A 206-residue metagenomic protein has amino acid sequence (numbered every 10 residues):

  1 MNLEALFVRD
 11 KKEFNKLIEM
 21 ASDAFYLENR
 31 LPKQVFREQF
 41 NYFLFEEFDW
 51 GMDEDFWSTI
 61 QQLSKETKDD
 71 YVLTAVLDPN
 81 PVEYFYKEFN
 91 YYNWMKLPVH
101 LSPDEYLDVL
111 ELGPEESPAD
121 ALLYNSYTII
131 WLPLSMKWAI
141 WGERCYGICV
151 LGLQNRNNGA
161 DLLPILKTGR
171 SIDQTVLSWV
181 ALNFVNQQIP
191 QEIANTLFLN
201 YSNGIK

Functional and structural regions predicted by a protein language model:
M1-K206: Structured alpha/beta or helical-core interaction and ligand-binding surfaces enriched in interleaved
